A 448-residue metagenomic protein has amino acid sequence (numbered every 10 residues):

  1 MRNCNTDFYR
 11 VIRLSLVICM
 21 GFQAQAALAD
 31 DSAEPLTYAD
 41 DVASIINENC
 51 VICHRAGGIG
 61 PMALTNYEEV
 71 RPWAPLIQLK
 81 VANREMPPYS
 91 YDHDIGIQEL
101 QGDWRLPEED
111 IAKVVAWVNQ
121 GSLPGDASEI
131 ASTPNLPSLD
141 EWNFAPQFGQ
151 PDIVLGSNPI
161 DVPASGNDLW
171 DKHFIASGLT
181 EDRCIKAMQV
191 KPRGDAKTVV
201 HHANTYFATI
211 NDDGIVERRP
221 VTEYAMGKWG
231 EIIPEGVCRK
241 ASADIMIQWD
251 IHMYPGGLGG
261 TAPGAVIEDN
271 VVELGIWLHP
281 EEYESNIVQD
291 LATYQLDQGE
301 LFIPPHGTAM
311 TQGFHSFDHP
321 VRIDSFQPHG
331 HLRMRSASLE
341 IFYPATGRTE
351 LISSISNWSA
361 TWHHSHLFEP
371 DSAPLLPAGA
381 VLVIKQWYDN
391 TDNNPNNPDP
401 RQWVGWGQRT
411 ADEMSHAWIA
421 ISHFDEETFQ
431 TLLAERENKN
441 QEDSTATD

Functional and structural regions predicted by a protein language model:
M1-R10: N-terminal secretory signal peptides that target proteins for export/translocation
N5, M20, V51-H54: Secreted/luminal cysteine- and crosslink-motif detector
Y9, A27-A29, Y206, A420: Alpha-helical and His/Cys-centered functional microenvironments
V11-Q23: Bacterial N-terminal signal peptides
A27-I175, G194, H201, D244-D250: Aromatic- and Gly/Pro-enriched helix-to-coil junctions and flexible linker segments
L139-E427, E437-E442, A446-D448: His-enriched metal-coordination microenvironments in redox/metal-binding proteins
